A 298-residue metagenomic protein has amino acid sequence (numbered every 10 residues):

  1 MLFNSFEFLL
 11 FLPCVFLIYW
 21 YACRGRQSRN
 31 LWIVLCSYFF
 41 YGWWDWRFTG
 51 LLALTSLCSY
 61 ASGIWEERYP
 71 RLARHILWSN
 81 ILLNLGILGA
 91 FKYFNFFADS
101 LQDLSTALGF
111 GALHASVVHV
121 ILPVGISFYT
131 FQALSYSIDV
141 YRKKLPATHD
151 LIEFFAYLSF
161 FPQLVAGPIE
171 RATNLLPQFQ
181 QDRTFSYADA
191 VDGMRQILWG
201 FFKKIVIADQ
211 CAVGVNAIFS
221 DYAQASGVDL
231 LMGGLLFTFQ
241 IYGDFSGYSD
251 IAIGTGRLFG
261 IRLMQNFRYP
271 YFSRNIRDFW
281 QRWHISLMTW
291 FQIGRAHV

Functional and structural regions predicted by a protein language model:
M1-R295: Membrane-embedded transmembrane alpha-helical bundles that form the catalytic cores of multi-pass lipid-modifying
